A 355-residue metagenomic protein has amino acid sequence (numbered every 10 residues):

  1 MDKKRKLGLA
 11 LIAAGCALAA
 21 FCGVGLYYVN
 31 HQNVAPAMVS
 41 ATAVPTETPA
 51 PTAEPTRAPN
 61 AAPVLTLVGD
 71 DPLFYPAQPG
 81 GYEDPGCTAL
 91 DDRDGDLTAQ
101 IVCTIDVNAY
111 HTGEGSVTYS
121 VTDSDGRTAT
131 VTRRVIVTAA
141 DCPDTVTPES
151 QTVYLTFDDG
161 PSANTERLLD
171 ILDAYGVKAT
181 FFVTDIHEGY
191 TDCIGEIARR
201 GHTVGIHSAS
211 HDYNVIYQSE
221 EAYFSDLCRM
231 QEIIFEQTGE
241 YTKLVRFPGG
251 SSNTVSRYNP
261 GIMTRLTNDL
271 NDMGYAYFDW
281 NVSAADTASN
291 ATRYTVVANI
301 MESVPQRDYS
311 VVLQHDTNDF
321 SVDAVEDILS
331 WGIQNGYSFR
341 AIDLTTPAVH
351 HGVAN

Functional and structural regions predicted by a protein language model:
M1-C16: N-terminal Sec-pathway targeting helices
A17-Y28: Hydrophobic alpha-helical membrane-insertion segments, chiefly the h-region of N-terminal signal peptides
H31-V68, T138-S150: N-terminal, intrinsically disordered, polar/charged segments of Gram-positive cell-envelope systems that serve as
P59-D94: Solvent-exposed, low-complexity, repeat-rich "mucin-like" stalks and linkers
D94-V137: Serine/threonine-rich, repeat-prone extracellular segments and beta-strand-based repeat modules of secreted/surface
T138-Y241, D327-W331, S338, P347: Active-site beta->alpha N-cap acidic-glycine motif
F157-D159, F181-D185, I206-S208, R246-G249 (+3 more regions): A cross-domain feature marking catalytic cores of carbohydrate-active enzymes and several ubiquitous metabolic/repair
G189, D212-Y337, P347, G352-A354: Catalytic domains of cell-wall/extracellular-matrix polysaccharide-remodeling enzymes, centered on de-N-acetylation
